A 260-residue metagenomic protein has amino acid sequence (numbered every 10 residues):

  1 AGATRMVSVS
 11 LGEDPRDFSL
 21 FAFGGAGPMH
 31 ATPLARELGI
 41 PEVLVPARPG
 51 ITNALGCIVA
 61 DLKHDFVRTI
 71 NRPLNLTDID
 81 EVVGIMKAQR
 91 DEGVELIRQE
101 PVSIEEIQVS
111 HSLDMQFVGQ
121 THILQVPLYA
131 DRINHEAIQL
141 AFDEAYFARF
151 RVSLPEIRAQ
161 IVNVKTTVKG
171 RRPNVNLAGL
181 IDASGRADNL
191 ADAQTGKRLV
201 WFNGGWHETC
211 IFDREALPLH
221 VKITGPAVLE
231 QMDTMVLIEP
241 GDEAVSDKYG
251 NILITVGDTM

Functional and structural regions predicted by a protein language model:
G2-M6, S10-R16, A22-M260: C-terminal, non-catalytic interaction/recognition modules in large multi-subunit enzymes and RNPs
